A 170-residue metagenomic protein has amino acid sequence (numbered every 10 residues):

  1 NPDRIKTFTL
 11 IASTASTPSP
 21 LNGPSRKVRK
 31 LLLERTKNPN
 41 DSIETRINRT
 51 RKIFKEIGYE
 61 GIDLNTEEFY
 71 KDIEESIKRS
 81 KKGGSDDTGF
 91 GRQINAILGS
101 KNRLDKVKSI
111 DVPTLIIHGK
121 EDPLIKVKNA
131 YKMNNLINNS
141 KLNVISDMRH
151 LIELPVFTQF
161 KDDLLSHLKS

Functional and structural regions predicted by a protein language model:
N1-P2, F8: Short glycine-enriched nucleophile-adjacent loop and the immediately C-terminal alpha-helix near the catalytic center
K6-T7, N139: Residues at the N-termini of beta-strands
T7-D41: Flexible "cap/lid" loop of the alpha/beta hydrolase fold
R29-R35, N40-D105: Alpha/beta-hydrolase
I110, I116-H118, D122: Short beta-strand/loop motif that positions the catalytic acidic residue of the alpha/beta-hydrolase fold
V112, K126-M133: Short alpha-helix in the alpha/beta-hydrolase fold that links the catalytic acid
E121-I125, H150: Acidic catalytic loop of the alpha/beta-hydrolase fold
S140-S170: Catalytic active-site module of serine/aspartate enzymes centered on a nucleophile-bearing elbow/loop
